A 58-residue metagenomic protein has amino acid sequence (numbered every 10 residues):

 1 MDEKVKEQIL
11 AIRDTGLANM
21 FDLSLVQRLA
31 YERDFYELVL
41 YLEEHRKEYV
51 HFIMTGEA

Functional and structural regions predicted by a protein language model:
M1-L23: N-terminal acidic leader/helix
D22-A58: Short, charge-rich amphipathic interface segments used for partner binding and complex assembly
